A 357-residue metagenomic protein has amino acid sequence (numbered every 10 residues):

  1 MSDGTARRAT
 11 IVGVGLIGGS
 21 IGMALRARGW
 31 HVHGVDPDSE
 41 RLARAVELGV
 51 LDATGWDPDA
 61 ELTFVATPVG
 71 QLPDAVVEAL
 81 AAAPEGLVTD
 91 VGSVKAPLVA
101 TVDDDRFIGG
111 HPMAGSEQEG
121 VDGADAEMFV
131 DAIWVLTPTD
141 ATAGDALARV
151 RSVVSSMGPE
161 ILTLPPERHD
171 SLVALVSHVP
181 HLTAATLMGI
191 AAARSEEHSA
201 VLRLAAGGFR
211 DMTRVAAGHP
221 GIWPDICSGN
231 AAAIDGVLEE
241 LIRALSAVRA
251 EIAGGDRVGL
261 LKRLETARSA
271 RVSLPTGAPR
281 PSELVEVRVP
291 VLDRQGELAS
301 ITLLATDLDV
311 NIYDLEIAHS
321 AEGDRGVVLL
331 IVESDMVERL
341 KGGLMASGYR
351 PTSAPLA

Functional and structural regions predicted by a protein language model:
M1-G55, L62: NAD(P)+-binding Rossmann beta1-loop-alpha1 motif at the extreme N-terminus of oxidoreductases
P37-D38, G92, A318: Residues in the short beta-alpha loop(s) of Rossmann-like NAD(P)-binding domains
W56-L87: Rossmann-like NAD(P)-binding element
A66-P68, G92, H111, P138: Glycine-rich, N-terminal phosphate-binding loop of Rossmann-like dinucleotide-binding domains
A75-G123: Rossmann-like NAD(P)(H) cofactor-binding subdomain of soluble oxidoreductases
M128-V215: Internal alpha-helical scaffold of NAD(P)-dependent oxidoreductase catalytic cores
E197-A267: Interdomain hinge/lid region at the active-site interface of Rossmann-like NAD(P)-dependent oxidoreductases
A270-A357: A conserved regulatory-domain signal marking ACT and ACT-like small-molecule sensing domains and adjacent regulatory
